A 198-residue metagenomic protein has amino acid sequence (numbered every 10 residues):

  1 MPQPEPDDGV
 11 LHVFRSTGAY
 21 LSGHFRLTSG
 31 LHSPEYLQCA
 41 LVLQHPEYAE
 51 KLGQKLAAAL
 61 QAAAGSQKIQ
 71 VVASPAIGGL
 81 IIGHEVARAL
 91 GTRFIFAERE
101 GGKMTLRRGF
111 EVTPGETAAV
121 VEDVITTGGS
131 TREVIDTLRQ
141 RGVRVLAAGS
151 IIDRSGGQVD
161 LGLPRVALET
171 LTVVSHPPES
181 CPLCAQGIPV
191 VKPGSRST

Functional and structural regions predicted by a protein language model:
M1-S66, R196-T198: Active-site-facing substrate-recognition patch
P2-V13, I135-T198: PRPP-dependent phosphoribosyltransferase catalytic core
S66-A76: Short glycine-rich phosphate-binding loop at a beta-alpha junction
Q70, E116, L146: Conserved acidic residues
I82-A119, T127-R132: Short, glycine/charge-rich flexible loops or terminal/linker lids adjacent to PRPP-binding catalytic cores
